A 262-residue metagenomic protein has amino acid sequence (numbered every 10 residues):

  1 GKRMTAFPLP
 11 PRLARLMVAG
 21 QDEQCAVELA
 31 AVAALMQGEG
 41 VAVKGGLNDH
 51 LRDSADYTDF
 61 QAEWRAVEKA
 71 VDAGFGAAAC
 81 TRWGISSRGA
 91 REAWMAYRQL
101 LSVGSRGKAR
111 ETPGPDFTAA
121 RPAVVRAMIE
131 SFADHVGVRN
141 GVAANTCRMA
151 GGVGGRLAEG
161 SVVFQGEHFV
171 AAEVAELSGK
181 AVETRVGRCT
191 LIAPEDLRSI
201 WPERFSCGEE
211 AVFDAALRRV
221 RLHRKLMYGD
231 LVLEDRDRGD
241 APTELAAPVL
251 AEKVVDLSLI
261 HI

Functional and structural regions predicted by a protein language model:
G1-L259: Second RecA-like catalytic domain
I262: Calmodulin-binding IQ motif helices
